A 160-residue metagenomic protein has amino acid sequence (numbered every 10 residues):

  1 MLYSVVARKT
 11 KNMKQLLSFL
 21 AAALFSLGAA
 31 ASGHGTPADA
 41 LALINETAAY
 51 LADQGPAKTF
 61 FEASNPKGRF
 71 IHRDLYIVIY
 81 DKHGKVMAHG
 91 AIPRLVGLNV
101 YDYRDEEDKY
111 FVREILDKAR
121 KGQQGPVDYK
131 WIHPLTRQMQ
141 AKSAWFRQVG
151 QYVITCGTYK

Functional and structural regions predicted by a protein language model:
L2, M13-L17, A29-K160: N-terminal membrane-sensor/transducer module of prokaryotic signaling receptors
V5-A7: Acidic, Ala/Val/Gly-enriched low-complexity intrinsically disordered segments
K9-K11: Charged/polar low-complexity intrinsically disordered segments
S18-S26: Bacterial N-terminal signal peptides
